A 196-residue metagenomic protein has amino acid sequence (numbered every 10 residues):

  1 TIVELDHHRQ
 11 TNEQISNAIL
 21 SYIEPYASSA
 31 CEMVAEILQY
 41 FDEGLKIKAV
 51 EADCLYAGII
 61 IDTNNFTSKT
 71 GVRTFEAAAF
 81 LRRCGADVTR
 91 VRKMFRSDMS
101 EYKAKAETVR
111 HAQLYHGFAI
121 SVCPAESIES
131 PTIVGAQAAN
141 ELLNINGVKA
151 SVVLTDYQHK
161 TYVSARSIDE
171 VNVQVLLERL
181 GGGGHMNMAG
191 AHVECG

Functional and structural regions predicted by a protein language model:
T1: N-terminal small/polar loop signature for handling phosphorylated ligands or for N-terminal nucleophile
H7-A78: Short alpha-helices
Y56, I61-G196: Hydrophobic helix-and-loop "lid/oligomerization" segment in the mid-to-C-terminal part of catalytic domains
